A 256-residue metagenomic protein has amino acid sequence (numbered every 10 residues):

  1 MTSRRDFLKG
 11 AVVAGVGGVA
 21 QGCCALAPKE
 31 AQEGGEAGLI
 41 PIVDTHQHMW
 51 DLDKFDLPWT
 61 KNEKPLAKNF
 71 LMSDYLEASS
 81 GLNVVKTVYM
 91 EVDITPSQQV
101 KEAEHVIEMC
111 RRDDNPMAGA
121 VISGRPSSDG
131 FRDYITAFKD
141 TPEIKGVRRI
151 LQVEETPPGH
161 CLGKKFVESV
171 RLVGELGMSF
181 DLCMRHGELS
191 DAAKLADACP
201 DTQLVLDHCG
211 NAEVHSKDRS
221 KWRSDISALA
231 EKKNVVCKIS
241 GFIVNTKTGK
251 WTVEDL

Functional and structural regions predicted by a protein language model:
M1-S3: N-terminal secretory signal peptides
D6-L26: N-terminal export signals
L8, A31-E108: An N-terminally biased module of ancient metal coordination in phosphate/nucleic-acid-related enzymes
H46-W50, C183, H208: Histidine-centered divalent metal-coordination motifs
F70-L76, F131-D133, L189-S190, R219-I226: Alpha-helical scaffolding within the catalytic cores of extracellular/periplasmic polymer-degrading hydrolases
S97-E188, K194-D197, N211, L229-E231 (+1 more regions): Active-site gating/metal-coordination segments in enzymes
C161-V167, D218-D225, W251-L256: Charged helix-capping and loop-helix junction motifs
L206-K217, K221: Beta/alpha (TIM)-barrel catalytic core signal, keyed to glycine-rich beta->alpha loops juxtaposed to Asp/Glu that bind
